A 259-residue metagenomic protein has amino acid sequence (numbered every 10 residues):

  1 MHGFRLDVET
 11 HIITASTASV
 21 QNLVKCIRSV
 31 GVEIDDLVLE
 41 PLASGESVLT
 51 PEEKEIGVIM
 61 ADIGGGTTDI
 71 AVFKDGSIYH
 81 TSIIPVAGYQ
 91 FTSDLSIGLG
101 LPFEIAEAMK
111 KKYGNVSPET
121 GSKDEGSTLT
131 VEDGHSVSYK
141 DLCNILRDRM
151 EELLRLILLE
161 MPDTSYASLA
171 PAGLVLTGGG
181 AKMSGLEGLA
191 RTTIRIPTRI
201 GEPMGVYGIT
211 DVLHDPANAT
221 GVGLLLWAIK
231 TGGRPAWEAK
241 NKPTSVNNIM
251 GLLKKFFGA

Functional and structural regions predicted by a protein language model:
M1-M60, S77-I78, G88, L99-E104 (+6 more regions): Nucleotide/phosphate-binding catalytic cleft detector across ATP-hydrolyzing and phosphate-transferring enzymes
A15, G114-S117, L169-T193: Glycine-rich phosphate-binding loops at beta-strand->alpha-helix junctions
G45-E46, I56, I63-A71, H80 (+1 more regions): Short glycine/serine/threonine-rich phosphate/pyrophosphate-binding segments that cradle anionic phosphate groups
M60-T67, F73-G76, P85-Y89, G178-A181: A short acidic Gly-Thr/Ser loop motif
K140-E152: Glycine-rich phosphate-binding "P-loop"
L154, L158-G173: Phosphate/pyrophosphate-binding loops at sites that engage ATP/ADP/AMP, CoA/4′-phosphopantetheine, polyphosphate
L186-Y207, V212-L213: Catalytic phosphate/nucleotide-handling subdomain of diverse soluble enzymes
